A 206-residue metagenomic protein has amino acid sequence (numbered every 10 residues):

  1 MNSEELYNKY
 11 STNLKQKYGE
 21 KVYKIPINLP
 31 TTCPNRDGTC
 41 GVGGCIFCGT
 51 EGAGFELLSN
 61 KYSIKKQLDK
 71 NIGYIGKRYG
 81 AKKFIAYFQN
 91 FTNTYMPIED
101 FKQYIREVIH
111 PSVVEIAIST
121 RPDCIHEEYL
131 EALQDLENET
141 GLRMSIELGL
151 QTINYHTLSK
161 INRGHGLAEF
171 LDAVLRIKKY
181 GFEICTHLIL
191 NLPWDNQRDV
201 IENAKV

Functional and structural regions predicted by a protein language model:
M1-I64, K70-I85: N-terminal [4Fe-4S]-dependent radical SAM core
C45, E107-V113, E202-V206: Structural recognition of alpha->loop->beta junctions
E51-N71, I75-I98, V113-H126, L142-F170: Core AdoMet radical
K65-I72, F101-R106, L130-Q134, L171-V174 (+1 more regions): Generic structural signal for well-ordered alpha-helices, preferentially at hydrophobic/aromatic core positions
I75-Y79, I105-P111, E131-R143, L175-K179: Acidic (Asp/Glu)-rich catalytic clusters
H110-I116, E183-T186: Short, surface-exposed connector motifs at secondary-structure boundaries
L133, P193-V206: Catalytic cores of alpha/beta
G149, Y155, Y180-R198: Conserved strand-turn element in the central/C-terminal portion of the radical SAM core barrel that lines
